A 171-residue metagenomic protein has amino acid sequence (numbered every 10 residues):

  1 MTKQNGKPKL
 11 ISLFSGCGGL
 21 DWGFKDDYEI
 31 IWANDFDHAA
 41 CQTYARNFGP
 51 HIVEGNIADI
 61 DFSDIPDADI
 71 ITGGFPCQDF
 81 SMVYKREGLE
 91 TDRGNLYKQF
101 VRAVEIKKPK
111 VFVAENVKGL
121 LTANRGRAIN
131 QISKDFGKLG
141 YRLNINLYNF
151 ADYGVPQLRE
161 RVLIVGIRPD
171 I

Functional and structural regions predicted by a protein language model:
M1-I30, C41-T43, D135-L139, L147 (+1 more regions): S-adenosyl-L-methionine-dependent DNA methyltransferase catalytic core
Y28-E29, G49, D69, K108: Residue-level detector of structured alpha->beta connecting loops
I30-I31, I52, L143: Hydrophobic anchor at the start of a short beta-strand that flanks the dinucleotide cofactor-binding loop
N34: The conserved SAM/SAH-binding core of class I Rossmann-like methyltransferase domains, concentrating on the hydrophobic
D37-H38: Conserved SAM/SAH-binding beta-strand->alpha-helix loop
C41-P66: S-adenosyl-L-methionine
I60-I70, Q78-I171: Class I S-adenosyl-L-methionine
F75: Glycine-rich, N-terminal phosphate-binding loop of Rossmann-like dinucleotide-binding domains
